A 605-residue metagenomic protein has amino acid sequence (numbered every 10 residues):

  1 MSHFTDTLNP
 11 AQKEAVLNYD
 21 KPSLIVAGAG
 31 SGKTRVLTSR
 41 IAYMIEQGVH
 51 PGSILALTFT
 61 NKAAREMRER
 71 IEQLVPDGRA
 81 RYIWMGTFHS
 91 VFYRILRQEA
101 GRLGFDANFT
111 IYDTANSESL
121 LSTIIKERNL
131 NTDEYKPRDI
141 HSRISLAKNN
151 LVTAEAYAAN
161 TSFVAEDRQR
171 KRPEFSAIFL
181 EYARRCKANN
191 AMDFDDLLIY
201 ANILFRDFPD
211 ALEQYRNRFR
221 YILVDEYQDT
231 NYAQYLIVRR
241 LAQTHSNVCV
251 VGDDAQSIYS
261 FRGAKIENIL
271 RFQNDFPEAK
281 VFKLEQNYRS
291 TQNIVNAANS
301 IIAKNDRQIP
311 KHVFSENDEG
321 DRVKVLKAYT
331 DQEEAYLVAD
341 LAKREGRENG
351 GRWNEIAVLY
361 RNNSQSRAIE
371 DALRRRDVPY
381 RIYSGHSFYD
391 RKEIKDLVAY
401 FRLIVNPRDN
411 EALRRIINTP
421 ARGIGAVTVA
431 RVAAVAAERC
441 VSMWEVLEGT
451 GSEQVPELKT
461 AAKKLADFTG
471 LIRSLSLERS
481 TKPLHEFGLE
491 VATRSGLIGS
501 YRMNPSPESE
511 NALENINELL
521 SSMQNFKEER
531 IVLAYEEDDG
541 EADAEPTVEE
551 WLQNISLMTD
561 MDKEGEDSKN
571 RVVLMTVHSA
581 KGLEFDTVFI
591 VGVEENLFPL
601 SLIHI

Functional and structural regions predicted by a protein language model:
M1-Y112, E118, N189, L212-E213 (+2 more regions): P-loop NTPase Walker
D6-L17, K21-I25, V36, L55 (+6 more regions): Conserved helicase NTPase motor core
N9, L57, M85, T110-T114 (+15 more regions): Conserved phosphate/pyrophosphate-binding and hydrolysis machinery centered on Walker-type P-loop NTPases, extending
Y19, A80-Y82, G101-D196, F219 (+4 more regions): ATP-hydrolysis module of ASCE/P-loop NTPase motor domains, specifically the Walker B Asp-Glu catalytic pair
K21, V49-S53, A80-R81, T244-N247 (+7 more regions): Short glycine-/polar-rich loops that comprise or flank the Walker A/P-loop and associated switch/sensor motifs
A29-L37, P51, A100, P277-K280 (+4 more regions): Helicase P-loop NTPase motor core
V91-E99, A255-R262, R289-S290, Y383-V405 (+1 more regions): Short alpha-helix plus adjacent loop in nuclease-associated cores
R168, R352, S366-V378, R391 (+1 more regions): Conserved helicase C-terminal RecA-like lobe
